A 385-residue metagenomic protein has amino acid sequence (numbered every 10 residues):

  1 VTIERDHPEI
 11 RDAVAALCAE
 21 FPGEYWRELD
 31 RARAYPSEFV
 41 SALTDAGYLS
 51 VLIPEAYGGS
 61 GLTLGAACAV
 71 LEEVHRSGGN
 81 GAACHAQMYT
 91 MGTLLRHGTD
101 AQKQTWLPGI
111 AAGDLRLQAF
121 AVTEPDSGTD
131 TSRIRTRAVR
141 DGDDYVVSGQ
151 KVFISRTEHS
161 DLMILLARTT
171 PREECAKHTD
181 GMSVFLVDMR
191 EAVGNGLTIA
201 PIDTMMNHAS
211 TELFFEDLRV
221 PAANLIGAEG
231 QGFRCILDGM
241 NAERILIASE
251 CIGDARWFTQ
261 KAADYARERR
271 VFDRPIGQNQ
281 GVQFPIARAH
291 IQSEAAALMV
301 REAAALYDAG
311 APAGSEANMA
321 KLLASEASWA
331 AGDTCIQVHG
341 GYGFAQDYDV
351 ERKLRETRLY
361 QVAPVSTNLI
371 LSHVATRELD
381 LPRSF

Functional and structural regions predicted by a protein language model:
V1-G81, Y89, H97-Q102, G113 (+4 more regions): Alpha-helical interface subdomain recognition
G47, V70-H75, L166-R168, V187-A192 (+1 more regions): Short Ser/Thr-interspersed hydrophobic loop/turn segments at strand-loop and sheet-helix junctions that line or gate
R96-G98, V139, L165-T169, L186-D188 (+3 more regions): Short beta-strand-to-turn element immediately C-terminal to the catalytic PLP-Schiff-base lysine in fold type I
G113-V122, L166: A short, Trp-centered hydrophobic/proline-enriched beta-strand micro-motif
D126-T129, F153-R156, C175-A176, I202-A209: Short Gly/Pro-enriched turn/cap motifs at secondary-structure boundaries
R133-R135, E191-R219: Flexible, small-/acidic-enriched active-site or ligand-binding loops
D144, S148-L197: A short core secondary-structure module
D217-C235: Long, acidic (Asp/Glu-rich), low-complexity accessory segments flanking structured domains
